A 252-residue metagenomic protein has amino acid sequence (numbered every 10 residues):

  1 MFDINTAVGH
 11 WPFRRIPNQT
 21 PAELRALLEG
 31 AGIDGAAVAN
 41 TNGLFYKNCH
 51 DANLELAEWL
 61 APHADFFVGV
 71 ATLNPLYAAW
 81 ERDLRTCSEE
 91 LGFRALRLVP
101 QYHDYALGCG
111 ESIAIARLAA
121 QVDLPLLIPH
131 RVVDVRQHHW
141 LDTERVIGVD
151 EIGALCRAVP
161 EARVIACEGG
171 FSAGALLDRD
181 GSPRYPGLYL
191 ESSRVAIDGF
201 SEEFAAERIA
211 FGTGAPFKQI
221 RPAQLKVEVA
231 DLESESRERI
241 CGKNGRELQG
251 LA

Functional and structural regions predicted by a protein language model:
M1-I4, A37-N40, V70-T72, R97 (+3 more regions): Active-site neighborhood of phospho(di)ester-bond hydrolases with catalytic His/Asp-centered motifs
F2-V8, P12-F13, P17-G35, R85-T86 (+2 more regions): Mid-to-C-terminal alpha-helical segments outside catalytic/metal-binding sites
N5, L28, L56, L60 (+9 more regions): Conserved, mostly hydrophobic/aromatic
G9-P12, G43-Y46, P75-A79, H103 (+4 more regions): Active-site environment of divalent metal-dependent phosphoester hydrolases
R15-Q19, K47-D51, L107-E111, W140-I147 (+1 more regions): Alpha-helix N-cap and loop-to-helix initiation/capping positions
E23-L27, A52-W59, D83-C87, E111-I115 (+4 more regions): A general structural detector for well-ordered alpha-helical segments in enzyme core domains, enriched
D34, K47-D134: Active-site gating/metal-coordination segments in enzymes
R94-A95, G108-A210: Catalytic pocket-lining loop regions of alpha/beta-barrel enzymes, especially the amidohydrolase/enolase/GH5 lineages
